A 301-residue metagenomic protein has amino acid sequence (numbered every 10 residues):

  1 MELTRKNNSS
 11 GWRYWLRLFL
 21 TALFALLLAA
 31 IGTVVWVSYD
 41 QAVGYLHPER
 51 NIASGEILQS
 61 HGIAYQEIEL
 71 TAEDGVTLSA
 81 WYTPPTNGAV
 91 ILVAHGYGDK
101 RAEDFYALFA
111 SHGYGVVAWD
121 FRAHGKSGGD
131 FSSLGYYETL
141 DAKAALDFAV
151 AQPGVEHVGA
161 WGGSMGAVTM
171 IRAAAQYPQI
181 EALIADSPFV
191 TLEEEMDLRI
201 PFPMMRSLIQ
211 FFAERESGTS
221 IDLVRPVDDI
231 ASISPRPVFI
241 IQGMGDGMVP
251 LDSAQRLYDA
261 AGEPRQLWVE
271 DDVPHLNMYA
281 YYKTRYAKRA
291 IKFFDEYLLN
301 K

Functional and structural regions predicted by a protein language model:
W15-T71: An N-terminal hydrophobic leader/cap segment in hydrolases
E73, T77-F148: Membrane-embedded segments
P153-S164: Alpha/beta-hydrolase fold nucleophile elbow
R172-D222, A231, V269: Hydrolase active-site cap/lid region
I233-S234, F239-Q242, D246: Short beta-strand/loop motif that positions the catalytic acidic residue of the alpha/beta-hydrolase fold
G247-S253: Conserved alpha/beta-hydrolase "acid-adjacent" motif
V273-T284: Catalytic histidine-centered segment of alpha/beta-hydrolase-like enzymes
Y282-K301: Catalytic active-site module of serine/aspartate enzymes centered on a nucleophile-bearing elbow/loop
